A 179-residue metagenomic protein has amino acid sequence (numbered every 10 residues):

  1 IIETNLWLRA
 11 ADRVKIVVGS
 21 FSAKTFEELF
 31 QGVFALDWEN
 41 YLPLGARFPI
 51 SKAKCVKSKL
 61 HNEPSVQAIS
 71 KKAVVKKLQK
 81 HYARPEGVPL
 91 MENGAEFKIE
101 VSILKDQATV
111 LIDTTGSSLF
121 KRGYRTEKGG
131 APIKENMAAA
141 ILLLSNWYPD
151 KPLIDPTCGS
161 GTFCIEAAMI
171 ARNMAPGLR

Functional and structural regions predicted by a protein language model:
I1-F97: Non-catalytic nucleic-acid substrate-recognition regions in nucleic-acid-modifying enzymes
S51-A53, S102-L143: Class I S-adenosyl-L-methionine
V56, Q107, G116, T162 (+1 more regions): Short loop/turn segments at secondary-structure transitions that flank enzyme active sites
E92-N93, S102, W147: Solvent-exposed alpha-helices and their adjacent loops that cap or buttress functional pockets in soluble metabolic
K98, Q107-T109, D150-L153: Beta-sheet entry/capping signal
G129, I133-R179: Conserved S-adenosyl-L-methionine
